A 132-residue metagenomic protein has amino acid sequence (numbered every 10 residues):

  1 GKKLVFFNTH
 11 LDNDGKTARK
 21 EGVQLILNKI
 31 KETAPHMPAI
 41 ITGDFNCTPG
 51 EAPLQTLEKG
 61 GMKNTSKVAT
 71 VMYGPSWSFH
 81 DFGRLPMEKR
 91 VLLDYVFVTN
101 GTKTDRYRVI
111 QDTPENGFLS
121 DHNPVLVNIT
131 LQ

Functional and structural regions predicted by a protein language model:
G1-K3, H36: A general structural motif
K3-D12: Active-site-proximal beta-strand elements of phosphoester/diester hydrolases
T9, T42-D44: Active-site flanking residues adjacent to catalytic metal/cofactor-binding acidic residues
T17, E21, I30-A39, C47-Q132: Metal-dependent phosphoester-hydrolase catalytic domains
Q24-L25: Preference for well-ordered, secondary-structure-rich cores of eukaryotic proteins
